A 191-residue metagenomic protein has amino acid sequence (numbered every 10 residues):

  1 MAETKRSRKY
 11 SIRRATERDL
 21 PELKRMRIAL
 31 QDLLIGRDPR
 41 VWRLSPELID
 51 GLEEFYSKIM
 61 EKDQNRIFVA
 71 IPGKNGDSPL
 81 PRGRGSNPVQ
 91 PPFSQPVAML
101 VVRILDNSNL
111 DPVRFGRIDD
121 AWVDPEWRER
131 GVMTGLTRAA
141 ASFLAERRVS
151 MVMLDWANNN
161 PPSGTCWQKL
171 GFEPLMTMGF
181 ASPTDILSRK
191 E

Functional and structural regions predicted by a protein language model:
M1-P21, S188-E191: Conserved N-terminal entry element of GNAT/NAT acetyltransferase domains
I28-F55: Conserved GNAT-fold acetyl-CoA-binding loop/helix
G51-V69, R117: A short helix-loop-beta-strand connector motif used in the catalytic cores of GNAT acetyltransferases and, in some
V69, S94-I104, R117, W122: Conserved beta-strand in the GNAT
P112-P125, T177-F180: Conserved acetyl-CoA binding element of GNAT-fold acetyltransferases
D120-V123, E129-S142, K169: Conserved acetyl-CoA-binding loop-helix of GNAT-fold acetyltransferases
T134, E146, N158-M176, L187: Conserved active-site alpha-helix within GNAT-family acetyltransferase domains
L144-W156: Conserved GNAT acetyl-CoA-binding A-motif
